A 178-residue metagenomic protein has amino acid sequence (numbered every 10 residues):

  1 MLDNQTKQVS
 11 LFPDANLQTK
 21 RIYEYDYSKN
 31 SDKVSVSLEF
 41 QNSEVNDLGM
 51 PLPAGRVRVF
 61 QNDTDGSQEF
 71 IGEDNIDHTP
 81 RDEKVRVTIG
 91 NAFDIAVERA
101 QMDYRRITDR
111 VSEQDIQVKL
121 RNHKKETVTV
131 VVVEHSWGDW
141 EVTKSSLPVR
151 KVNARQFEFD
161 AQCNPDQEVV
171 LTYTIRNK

Functional and structural regions predicted by a protein language model:
M1-K178: Long, intrinsically disordered, low-complexity accessory segments associated with secretion and vesicular trafficking
